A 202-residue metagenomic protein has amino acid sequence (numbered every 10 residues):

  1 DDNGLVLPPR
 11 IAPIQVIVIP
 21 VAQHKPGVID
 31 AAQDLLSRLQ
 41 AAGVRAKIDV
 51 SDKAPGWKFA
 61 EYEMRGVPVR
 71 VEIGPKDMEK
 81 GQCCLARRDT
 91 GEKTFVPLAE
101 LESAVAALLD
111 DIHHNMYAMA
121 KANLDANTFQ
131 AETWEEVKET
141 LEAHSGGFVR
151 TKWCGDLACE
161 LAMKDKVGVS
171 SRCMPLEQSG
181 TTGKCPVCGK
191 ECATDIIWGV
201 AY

Functional and structural regions predicted by a protein language model:
D1-Y202: NTP/phosphate- and nucleic-acid-binding module
